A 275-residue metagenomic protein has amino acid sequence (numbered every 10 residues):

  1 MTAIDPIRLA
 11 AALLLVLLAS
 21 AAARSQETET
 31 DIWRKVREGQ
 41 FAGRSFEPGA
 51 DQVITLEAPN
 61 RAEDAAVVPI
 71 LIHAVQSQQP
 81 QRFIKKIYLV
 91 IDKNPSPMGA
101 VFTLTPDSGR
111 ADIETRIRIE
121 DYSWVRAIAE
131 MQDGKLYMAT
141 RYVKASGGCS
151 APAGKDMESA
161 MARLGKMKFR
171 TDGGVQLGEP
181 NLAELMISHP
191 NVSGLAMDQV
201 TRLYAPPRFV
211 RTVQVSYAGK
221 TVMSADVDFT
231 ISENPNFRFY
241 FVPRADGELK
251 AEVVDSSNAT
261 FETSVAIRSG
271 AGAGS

Functional and structural regions predicted by a protein language model:
M1-A11: Bacterial N-terminal signal peptides that target proteins for export
S20-S25: Sec/Tat signal peptide C-region and signal peptidase I cleavage site
E27-I32, G147-K168, G270-S275: Low-complexity, Pro/Ser/Thr- and charge-rich linker/hinge segments at domain boundaries
E38-A65, S159-L177: N-terminal edge beta-strand
E57, P69-Q78, L182-P190, D198-L203: Short edge beta-strand/loop segments characteristic of extracellular beta-sandwich folds
D107-E114, F229-R238: Aromatic sugar-binding surface patches on proteins that engage polysaccharides or sugar-phosphate polymers
E120-W124, P180, R244-E248: Extracellular Ig-like/FN3 beta-sandwich strand-entry sites
M131-M138, V254-T263: Short acidic/polar inter-strand loop motif in beta-rich domains
